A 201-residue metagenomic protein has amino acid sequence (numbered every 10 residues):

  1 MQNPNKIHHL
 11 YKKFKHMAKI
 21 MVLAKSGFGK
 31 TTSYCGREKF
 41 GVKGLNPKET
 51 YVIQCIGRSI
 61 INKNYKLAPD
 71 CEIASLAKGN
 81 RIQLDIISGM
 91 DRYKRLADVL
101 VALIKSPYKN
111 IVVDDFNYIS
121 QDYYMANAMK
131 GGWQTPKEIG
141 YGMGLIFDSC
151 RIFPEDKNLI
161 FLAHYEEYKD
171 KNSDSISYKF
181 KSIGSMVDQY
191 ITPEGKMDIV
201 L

Functional and structural regions predicted by a protein language model:
N3-H9: Intrinsic-disorder-associated, low-complexity terminal segments enriched in Asp/Asn/His/Tyr and depleted of Lys/Arg
L10-K105, N110, Y118: Conserved P-loop
L23, L159-L201: Phosphate-binding/switch region of NTP-binding enzymes
G36-R37, Y65-A68, M125-A128, S173-S177: Short, glycine/charged-enriched secondary-structure capping and boundary segments
Y51, V112, N158-I160: A structural signal for isolated positions on well-ordered beta-strands in alpha/beta enzyme cores
C55-G57, D115, F161-E166: A short beta-strand-to-loop transition that corresponds to the Sensor-1 phosphate-sensing loop of AAA+ P-loop ATPases
I60-K63, I119-Y123, Y168-I176: Switch/connector loops and helix/strand junctions flanking conserved nucleotide-binding motifs in nucleotide-processing
I86-E155: Phosphate-binding/switch loop-helix module in NTP-utilizing enzymes
